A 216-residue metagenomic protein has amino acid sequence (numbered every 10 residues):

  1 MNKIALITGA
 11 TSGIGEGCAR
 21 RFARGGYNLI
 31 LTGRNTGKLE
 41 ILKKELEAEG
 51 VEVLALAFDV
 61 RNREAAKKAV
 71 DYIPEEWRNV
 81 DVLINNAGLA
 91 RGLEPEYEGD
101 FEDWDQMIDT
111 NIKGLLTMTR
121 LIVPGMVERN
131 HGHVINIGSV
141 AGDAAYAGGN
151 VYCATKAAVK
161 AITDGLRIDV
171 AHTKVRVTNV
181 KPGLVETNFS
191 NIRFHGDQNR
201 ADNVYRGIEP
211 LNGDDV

Functional and structural regions predicted by a protein language model:
T11-G13: Conserved glycine-rich cofactor-binding loop
Y27-L42: Conserved glycine-rich Rossmann-like NAD(P)H-binding loop of the short-chain dehydrogenase/reductase
T36-G37, A57-A69, F101: The beta1-alpha1 cofactor-binding region of Rossmann-like NAD(H)/NADP(H)-dependent oxidoreductases
E94-E96, D100-I108: Substrate-binding pocket helix/loop in short-chain dehydrogenase/reductase
T119, T155: Active-site helix of classical SDR
S139: Residue(s) in the substrate-gating loop at a strand-loop-helix junction that position the organic substrate next
N179-V180, N199-V216: C-terminal helical subdomain
